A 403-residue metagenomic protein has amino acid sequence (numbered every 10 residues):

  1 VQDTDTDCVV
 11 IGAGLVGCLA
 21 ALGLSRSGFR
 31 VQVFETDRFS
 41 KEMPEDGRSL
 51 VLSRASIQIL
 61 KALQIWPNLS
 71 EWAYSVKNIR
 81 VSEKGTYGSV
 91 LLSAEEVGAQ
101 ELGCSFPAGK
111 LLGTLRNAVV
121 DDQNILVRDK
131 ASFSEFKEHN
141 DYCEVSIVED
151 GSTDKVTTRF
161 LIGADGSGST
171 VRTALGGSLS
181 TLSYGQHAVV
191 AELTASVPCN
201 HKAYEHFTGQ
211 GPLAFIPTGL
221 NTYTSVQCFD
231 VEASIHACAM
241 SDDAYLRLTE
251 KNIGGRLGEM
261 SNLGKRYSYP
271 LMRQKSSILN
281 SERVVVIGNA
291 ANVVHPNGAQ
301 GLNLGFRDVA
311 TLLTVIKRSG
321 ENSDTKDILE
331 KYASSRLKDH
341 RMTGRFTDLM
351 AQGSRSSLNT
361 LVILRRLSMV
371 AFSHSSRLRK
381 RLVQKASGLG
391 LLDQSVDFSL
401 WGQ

Functional and structural regions predicted by a protein language model:
D3-T4, K61, W72-A174, L182-H187: Conserved N-terminal helical subregion
T6-V33: N-terminal Rossmann-like FAD-binding beta1-loop-alpha1 element of flavoenzymes
S25-G47: Glycine-rich FAD pyrophosphate-binding loop
R48-E71: N-terminal glycine-rich dinucleotide-binding loop that anchors FAD/FMN and/or NAD(P) in oxidoreductases
L60, S152-K155, F160-G258, G264-R266: Conserved FAD-binding catalytic core of PHBH/FMO-like flavoproteins
P67, G113, D129-A131, S261-G264: Short loop/edge segments at beta-strand edges and connector loops that shape dinucleotide/nucleotide cofactor-binding
I235-D324: FAD/FMN-dependent oxidoreductases across multiple families
T314-Q403: C-terminal helical "tail/cap" subdomain of flavin- and related membrane-associated enzymes
